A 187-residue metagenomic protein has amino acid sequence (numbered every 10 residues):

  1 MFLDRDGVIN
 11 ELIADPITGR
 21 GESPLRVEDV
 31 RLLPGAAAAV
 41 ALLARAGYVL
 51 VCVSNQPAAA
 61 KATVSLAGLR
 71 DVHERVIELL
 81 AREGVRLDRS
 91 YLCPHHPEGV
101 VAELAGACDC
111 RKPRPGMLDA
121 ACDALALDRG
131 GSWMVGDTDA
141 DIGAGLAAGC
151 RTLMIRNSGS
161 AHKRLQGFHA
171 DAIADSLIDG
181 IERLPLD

Functional and structural regions predicted by a protein language model:
M1-V49: Active-site neighborhood of HAD-like aspartate-dependent phosphohydrolases
F2-D4, V53, V135: Generic enzyme active-site microenvironment
G19-D29, S65-A67, L104-C108: Short glycine-enriched, charge-decorated loop/helix-capping segments at active-site entrances that position
G21-L25, N55-A62, V135, A140: Conserved strand-turn element in the central/C-terminal portion of the radical SAM core barrel that lines
A36-L79, E83-G99, G145: Substrate-recognition element of Asp-dependent hydrolases with the DxDx(T/V) motif
H73-L92, R164-L186: Structural recognition of alpha->loop->beta junctions
G106-D139: Conserved Lys-Pro-Asp/Glu-containing loop-to-beta segment of HAD-superfamily phosphomonoesterases, centered on
G130-D175: Acidic, Mg2+-coordinating phosphoryl-transfer loop and its flanking beta/alpha structural elements, shared across
